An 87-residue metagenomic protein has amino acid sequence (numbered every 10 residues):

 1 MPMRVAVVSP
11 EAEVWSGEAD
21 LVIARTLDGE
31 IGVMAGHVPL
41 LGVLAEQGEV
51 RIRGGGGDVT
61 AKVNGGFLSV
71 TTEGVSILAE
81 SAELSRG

Functional and structural regions predicted by a protein language model:
R4-G87: Compact, glycine-rich, soluble single-domain proteins
